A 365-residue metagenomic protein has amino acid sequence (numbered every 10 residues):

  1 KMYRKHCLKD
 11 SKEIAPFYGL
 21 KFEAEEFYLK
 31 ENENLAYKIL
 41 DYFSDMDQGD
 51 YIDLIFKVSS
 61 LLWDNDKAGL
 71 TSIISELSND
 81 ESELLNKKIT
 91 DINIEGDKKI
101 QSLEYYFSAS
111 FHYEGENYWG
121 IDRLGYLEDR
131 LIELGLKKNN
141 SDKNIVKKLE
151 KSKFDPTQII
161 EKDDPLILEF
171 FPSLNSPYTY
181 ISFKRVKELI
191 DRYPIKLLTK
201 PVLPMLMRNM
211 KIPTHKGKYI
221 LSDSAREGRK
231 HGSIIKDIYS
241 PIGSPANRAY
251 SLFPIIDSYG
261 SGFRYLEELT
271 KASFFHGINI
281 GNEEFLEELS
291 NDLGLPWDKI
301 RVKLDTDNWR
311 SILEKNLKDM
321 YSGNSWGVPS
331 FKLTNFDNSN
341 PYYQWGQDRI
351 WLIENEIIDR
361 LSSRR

Functional and structural regions predicted by a protein language model:
K1-L62, S182-S273, R364: Structural alpha/beta surface segment adjacent to cysteine/selenocysteine redox centers across thiol/disulfide enzymes
M2, L84, L174, H215 (+1 more regions): Short, surface-exposed alpha-helical recognition segments that flank or form part of ligand/macromolecule-binding
Y3-C7, K88-I92, Y178, K216-I220 (+1 more regions): Soluble or luminal CAZymes and related metallo-dependent hydrolases
F27, Y113-G115, S173: Short, well-ordered beta-to-alpha junction loops that form the rim of enzyme active sites and present histidine/acidic
K57-Q158, D164-I167, I181-L189, E268-R365: C-terminal cap of thioredoxin/glutaredoxin-like
I167-E169, L198: A structural signal for isolated positions on well-ordered beta-strands in alpha/beta enzyme cores
F171-S173, V202: Acidic/polar N-terminal loop/beta-strand segments that form early-domain functional surfaces
L174-I181: Conserved redox-active cysteine motifs that mediate thiol-disulfide chemistry, especially di-cysteine Cys-X(1-2)-Cys
